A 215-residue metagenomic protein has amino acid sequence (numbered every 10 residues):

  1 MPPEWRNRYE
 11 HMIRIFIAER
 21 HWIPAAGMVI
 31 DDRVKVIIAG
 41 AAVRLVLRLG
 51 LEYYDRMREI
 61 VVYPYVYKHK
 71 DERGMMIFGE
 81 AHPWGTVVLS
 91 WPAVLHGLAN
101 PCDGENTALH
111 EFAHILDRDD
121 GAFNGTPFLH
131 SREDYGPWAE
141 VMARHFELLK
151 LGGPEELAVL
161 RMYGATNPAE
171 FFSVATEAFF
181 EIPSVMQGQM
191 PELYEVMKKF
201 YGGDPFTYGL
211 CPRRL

Functional and structural regions predicted by a protein language model:
M1-A41: N-terminal accessory alpha/beta regions
P2, D103-D120, S173: Active-site recognition of the HExxH zinc-binding catalytic motif
I17, W22, K35-L49, Y54 (+2 more regions): Metalloprotease/metallohydrolase-associated module, dominated by Zn2+-dependent proteases
M57-Y63: Amphipathic alpha-helical binding modules
